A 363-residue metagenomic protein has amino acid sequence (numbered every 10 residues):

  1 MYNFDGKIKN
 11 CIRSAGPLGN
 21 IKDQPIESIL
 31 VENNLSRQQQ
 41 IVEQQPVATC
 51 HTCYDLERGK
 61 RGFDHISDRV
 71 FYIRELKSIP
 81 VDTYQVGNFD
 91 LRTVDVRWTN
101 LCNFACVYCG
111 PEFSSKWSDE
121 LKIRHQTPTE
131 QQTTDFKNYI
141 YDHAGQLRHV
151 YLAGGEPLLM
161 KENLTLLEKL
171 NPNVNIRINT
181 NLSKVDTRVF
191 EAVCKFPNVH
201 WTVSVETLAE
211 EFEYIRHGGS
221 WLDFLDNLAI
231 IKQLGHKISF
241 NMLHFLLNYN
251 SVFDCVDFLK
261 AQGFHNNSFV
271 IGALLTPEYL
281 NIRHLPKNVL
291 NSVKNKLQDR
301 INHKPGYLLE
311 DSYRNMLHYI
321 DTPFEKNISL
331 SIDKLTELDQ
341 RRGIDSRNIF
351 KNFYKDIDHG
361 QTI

Functional and structural regions predicted by a protein language model:
M1-I12, G16-G19, D23-T129, Y141-A144 (+1 more regions): N-terminal pre-core extensions flanking Radical SAM catalytic domains
E27, C106, L164-E168, L228-A229 (+1 more regions): Non-transmembrane alpha-helical segments in soluble domains of secreted/periplasmic/extracellular proteins
I29, Y139, H143, A192 (+4 more regions): Residues that form generic nucleotide/phosphate-binding pockets
L91-L101, E112-Q132, G145-M160, N171-D186 (+3 more regions): Core AdoMet radical
P128-I140, L166: Helicase-associated low-complexity regulatory tails and linkers flanking the ATPase motor
Y141-A144, L167, N171, V193-C194 (+2 more regions): N-terminal cationic-hydrophobic initiation segments that often serve targeting/anchoring roles
E162-E168, T187-V193, S251-C255: Distinct, well-ordered alpha-helical segments
R177, P197-T202, L222-T362: Conserved C-terminal portion of the radical SAM core fold that forms the substrate/S-adenosylmethionine-binding
